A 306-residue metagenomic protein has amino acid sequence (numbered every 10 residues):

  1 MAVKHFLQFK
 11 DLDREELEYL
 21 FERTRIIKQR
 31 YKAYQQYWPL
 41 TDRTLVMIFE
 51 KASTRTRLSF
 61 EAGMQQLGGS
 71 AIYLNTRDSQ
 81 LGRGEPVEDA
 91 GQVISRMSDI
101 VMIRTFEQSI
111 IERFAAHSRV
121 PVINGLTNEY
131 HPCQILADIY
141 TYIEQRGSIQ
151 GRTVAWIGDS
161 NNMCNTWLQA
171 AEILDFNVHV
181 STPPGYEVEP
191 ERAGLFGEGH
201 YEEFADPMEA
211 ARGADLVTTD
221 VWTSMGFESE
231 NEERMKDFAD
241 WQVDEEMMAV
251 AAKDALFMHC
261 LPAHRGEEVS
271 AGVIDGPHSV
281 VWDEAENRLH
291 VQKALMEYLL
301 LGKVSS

Functional and structural regions predicted by a protein language model:
M1-L58, A62: Positively charged, low-complexity intrinsically disordered leader regions
T44-L45, F49-M97: Active-site cofactor/substrate anionic-group-binding motifs, chiefly glycine- and Lys/Arg-rich phosphate-binding loops
E50-A62, R146-T219: Glycine-rich phosphate/diphosphate-binding loop of Rossmann-like nucleotide-binding domains
L67, M97, H117-S118, L174 (+3 more regions): Short, structured coil segments at secondary-structure junctions
G91-I94, D99-A170, H259: Anion-binding alpha/beta catalytic cores of soluble intermediary-metabolism enzymes, centered on
F196-G272: Rossmann-like adenosine-cofactor binding region
D254-A255, L261-S306: Adenosine-phosphate binding glycine-rich loop
